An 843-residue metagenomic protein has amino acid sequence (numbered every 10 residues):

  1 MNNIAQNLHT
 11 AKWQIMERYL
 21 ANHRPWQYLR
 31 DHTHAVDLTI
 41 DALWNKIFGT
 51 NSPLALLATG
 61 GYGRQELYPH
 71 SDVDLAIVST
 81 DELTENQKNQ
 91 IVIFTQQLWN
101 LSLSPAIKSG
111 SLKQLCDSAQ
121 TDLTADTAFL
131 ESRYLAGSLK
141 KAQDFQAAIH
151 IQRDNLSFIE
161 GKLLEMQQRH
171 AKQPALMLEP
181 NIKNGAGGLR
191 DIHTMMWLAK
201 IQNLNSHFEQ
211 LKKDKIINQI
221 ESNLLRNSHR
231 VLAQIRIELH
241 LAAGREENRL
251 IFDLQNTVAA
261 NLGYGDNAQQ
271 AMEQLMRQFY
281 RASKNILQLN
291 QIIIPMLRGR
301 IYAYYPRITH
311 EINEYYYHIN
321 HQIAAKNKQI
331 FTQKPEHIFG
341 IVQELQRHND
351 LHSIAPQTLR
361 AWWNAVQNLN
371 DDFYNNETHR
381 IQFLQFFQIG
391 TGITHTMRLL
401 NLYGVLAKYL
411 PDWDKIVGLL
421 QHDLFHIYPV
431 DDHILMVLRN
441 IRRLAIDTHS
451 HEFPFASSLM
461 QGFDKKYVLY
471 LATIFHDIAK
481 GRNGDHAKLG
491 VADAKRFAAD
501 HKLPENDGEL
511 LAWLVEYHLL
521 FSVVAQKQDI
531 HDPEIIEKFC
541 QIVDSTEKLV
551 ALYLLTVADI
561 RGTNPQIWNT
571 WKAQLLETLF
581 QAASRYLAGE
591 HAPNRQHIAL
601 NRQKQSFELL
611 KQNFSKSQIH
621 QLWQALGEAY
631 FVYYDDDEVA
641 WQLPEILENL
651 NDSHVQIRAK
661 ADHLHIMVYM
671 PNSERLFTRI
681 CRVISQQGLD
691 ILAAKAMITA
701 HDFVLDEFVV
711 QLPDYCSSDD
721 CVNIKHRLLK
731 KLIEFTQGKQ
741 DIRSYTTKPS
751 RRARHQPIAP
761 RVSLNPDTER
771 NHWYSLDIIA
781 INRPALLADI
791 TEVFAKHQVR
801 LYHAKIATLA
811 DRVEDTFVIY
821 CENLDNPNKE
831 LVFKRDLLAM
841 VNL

Functional and structural regions predicted by a protein language model:
M1-S52, H70, Q173: N-terminal regions immediately upstream of nucleotidyltransferase
I15, R153-I301, H352, K465: Conserved nucleotidyltransferase catalytic core and NTase-mimicking acidic/glycine-rich helix/loop elements in nucleic
Y19-H32, A175-N184, I323-K326, R380-Q385 (+3 more regions): Active-site flanking loop/helix segments enriched in acidic
T33-D41, I47, E85-K140, K162-Q168 (+2 more regions): Conserved catalytic core of two-metal-ion nucleotidyltransferases
I40-K88: Active-site nucleotide-donor binding segment shared across nucleotidyl transfer reactions
L57, R64-V73, H310-A325, Q333 (+4 more regions): Active-site-adjacent "gating/activation" loops or surface patches in catalytic cores
R153, E179, I201-L204, N227 (+13 more regions): Divalent metal-dependent phosphate-bond-processing catalytic cores, especially two-metal-ion Mg2+/Mn2+ enzymes that act
V231-L232, M272-I323, H395, Y403 (+2 more regions): Regulatory modules associated with amino-acid/nitrogen control
